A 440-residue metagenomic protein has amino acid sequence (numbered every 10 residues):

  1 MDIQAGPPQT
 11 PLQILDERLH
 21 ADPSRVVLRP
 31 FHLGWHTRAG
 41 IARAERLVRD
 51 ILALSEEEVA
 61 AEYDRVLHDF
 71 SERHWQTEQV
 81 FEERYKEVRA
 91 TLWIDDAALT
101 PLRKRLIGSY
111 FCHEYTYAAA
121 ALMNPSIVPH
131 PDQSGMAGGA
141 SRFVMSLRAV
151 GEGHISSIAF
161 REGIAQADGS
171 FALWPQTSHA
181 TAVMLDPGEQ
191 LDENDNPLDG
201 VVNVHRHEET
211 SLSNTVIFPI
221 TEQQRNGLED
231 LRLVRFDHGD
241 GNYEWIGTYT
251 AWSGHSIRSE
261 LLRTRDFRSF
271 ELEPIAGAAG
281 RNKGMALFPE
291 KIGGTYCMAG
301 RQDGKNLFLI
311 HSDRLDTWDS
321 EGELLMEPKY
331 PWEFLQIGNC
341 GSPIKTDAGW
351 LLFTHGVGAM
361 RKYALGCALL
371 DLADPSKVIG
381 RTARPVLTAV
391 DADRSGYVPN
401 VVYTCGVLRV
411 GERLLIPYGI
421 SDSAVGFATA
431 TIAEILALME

Functional and structural regions predicted by a protein language model:
D2-L228, V234-M285, E290-L335, K345-Y397 (+2 more regions): Beta-rich carbohydrate-recognition and catalytic domains
W332-C340, N400-Y403: Donor nucleotide-activated moiety binding/catalytic core segment of transferases that use nucleotide-activated donors
L352, V402-G406: Extended, compositionally biased non-globular segments
